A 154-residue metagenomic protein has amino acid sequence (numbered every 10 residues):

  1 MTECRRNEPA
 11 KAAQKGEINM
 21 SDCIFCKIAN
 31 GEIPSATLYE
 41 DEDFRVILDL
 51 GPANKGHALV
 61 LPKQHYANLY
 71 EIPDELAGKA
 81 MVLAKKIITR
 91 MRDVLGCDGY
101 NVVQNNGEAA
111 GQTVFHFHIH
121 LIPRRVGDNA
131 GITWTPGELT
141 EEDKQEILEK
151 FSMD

Functional and structural regions predicted by a protein language model:
E3-C4, Q14-D154: HIT superfamily nucleotide-processing domains
E8-A10: Short hydrophobic alpha-helical segments enriched in small aliphatic residues
